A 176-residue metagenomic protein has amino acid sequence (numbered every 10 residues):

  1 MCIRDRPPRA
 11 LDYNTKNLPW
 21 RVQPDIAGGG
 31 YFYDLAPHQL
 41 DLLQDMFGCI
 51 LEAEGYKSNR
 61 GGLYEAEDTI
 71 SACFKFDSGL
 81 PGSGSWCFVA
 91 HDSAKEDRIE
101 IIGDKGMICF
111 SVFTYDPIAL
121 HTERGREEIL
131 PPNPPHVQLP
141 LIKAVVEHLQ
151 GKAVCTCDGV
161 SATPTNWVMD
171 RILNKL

Functional and structural regions predicted by a protein language model:
R4-Y56, R60-L63: Predominantly a Rossmann-like dinucleotide-binding segment in NAD(P)-dependent oxidoreductases
G28-G30, I129-P132, A153-C155: Active-site rim elements
P37-Q44, H136-K143, V160-W167: A structural signal for well-ordered alpha-helical segments within the folded catalytic domains of diverse enzymes
C49-G55, P81-G82, M107-F110, C155: Acidic/polar loop patches that form or flank catalytic/metal-binding clefts of enzymes that bind anionic ligands
R60-E67, D77-K143: NAD(P)-dinucleotide binding in Rossmann-like oxidoreductases
D77, A144-L176: C-terminal helix-rich "cap/oligomerization" subdomain common to oxidoreductases
